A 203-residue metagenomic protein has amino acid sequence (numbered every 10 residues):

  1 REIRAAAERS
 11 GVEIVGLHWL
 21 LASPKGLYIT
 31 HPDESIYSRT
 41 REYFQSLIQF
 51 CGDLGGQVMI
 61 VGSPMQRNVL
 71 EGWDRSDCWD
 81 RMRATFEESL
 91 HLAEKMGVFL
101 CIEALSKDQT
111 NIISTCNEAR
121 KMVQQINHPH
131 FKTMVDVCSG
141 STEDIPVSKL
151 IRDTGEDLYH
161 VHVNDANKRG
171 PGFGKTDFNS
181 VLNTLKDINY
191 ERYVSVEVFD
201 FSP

Functional and structural regions predicted by a protein language model:
R1-E2, R39-L47, M82, R169-L185: Generic detector of contiguous secondary-structure segments
E2-G11, G16: Aromatic-lined substrate-binding rim segments of carbohydrate-active enzymes
E8, G55-Q57, I113-V135, G140-P203: Histidine-acidic metal/acid-base catalytic patches
E8, I29-T133, T142-D144: Active-site acidic/histidine proton-transfer and metal-coordination neighborhood in alpha/beta enzyme cores
V12, V98, Y190: Short phosphate-binding/catalytic loops that engage adenosine nucleotides
V12, W19-A22, G56, P64: Beta-hairpin (beta-strand-turn-beta-strand) motif
L20-S23, M65-R67, A104-D108, V137-S141 (+2 more regions): Active-site-proximal loop/turn and secondary-structure-junction residues that shape catalytic pockets, frequently
